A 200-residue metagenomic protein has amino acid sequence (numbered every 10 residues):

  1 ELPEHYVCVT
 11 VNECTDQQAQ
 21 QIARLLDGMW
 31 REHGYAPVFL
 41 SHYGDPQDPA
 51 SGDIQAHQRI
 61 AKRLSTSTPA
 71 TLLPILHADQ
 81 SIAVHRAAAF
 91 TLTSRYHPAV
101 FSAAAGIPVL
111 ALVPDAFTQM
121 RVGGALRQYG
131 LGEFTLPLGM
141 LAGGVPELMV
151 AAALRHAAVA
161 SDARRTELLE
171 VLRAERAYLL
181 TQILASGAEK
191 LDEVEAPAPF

Functional and structural regions predicted by a protein language model:
E1-F200: Active-site anion-handling motifs in enzyme catalytic cores
